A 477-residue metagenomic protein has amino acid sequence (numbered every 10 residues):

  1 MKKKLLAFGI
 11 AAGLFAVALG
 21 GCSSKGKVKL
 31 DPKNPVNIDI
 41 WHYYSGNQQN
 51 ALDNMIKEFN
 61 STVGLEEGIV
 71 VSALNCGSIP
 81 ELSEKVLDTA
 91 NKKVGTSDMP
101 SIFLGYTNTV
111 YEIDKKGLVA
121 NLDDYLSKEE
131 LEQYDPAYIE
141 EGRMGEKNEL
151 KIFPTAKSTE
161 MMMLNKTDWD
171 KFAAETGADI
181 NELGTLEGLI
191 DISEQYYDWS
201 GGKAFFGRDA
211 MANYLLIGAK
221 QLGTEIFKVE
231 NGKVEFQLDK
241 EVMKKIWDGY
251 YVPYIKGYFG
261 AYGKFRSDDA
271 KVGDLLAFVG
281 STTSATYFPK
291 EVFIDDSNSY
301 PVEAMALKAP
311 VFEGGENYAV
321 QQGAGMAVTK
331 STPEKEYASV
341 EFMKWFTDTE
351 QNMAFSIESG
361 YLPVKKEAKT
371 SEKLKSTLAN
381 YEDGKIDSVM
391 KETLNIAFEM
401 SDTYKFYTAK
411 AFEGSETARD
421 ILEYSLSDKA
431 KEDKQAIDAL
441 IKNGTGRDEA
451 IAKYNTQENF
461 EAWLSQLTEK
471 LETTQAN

Functional and structural regions predicted by a protein language model:
G46-V70, Y111: Short, polar/charged alpha-helical segment
G64-A137, F172, L276-A277, D295-N298: Extracytoplasmic "Venus flytrap"/periplasmic binding protein-like
N91, V252-K256, D295-A368: Extracytoplasmic/periplasmic substrate-recognition and gating elements
F103-M161, I190, G218-A219, S299-P310: Hinge/lid segment of periplasmic solute-binding proteins
D123-Y134, A178-E182, T224-K245, D295-S299 (+1 more regions): Short, solvent-exposed loop/beta-turn-alpha elements that line the ligand-binding surface or hinge of extracytoplasmic
G145-M162, E187-E235, V242, L275-F278: Extracytoplasmic/periplasmic solute-binding protein
I190-Q195, V229-G263, A304-A309: Glycine-centered hinge/linker elements that transmit conformational signals in sensory and ligand-binding systems
L394-N477: Conserved C-terminal helix/tail region of periplasmic/extracytoplasmic solute-binding proteins
